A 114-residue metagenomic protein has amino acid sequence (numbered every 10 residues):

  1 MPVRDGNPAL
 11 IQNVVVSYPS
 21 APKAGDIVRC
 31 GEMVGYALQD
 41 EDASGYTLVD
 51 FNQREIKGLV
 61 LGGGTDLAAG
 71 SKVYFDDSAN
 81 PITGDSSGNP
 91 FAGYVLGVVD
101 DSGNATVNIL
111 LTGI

Functional and structural regions predicted by a protein language model:
M1-I114: Surface-exposed, low-hydrophobicity beta-strand/loop segments enriched in small/polar/acidic residues
